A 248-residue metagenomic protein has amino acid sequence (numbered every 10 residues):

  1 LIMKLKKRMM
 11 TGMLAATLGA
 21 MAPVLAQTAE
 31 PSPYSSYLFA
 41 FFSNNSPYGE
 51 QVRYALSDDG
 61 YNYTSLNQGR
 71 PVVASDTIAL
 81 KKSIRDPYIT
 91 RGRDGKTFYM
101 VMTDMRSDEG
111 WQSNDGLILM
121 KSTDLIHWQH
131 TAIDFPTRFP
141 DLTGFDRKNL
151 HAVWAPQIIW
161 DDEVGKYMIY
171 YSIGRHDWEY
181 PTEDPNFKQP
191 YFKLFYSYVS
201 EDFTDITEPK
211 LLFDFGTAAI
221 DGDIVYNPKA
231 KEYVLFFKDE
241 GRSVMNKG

Functional and structural regions predicted by a protein language model:
L1-L5: N-terminal secretory signal peptides that target proteins for export/translocation
M10, L14-A22: Hydrophobic helical h-region of N-terminal Sec-dependent signal peptides in bacterial secretory/periplasmic proteins
Q27-V153, I159-G248: Beta-rich carbohydrate-recognition and catalytic domains
